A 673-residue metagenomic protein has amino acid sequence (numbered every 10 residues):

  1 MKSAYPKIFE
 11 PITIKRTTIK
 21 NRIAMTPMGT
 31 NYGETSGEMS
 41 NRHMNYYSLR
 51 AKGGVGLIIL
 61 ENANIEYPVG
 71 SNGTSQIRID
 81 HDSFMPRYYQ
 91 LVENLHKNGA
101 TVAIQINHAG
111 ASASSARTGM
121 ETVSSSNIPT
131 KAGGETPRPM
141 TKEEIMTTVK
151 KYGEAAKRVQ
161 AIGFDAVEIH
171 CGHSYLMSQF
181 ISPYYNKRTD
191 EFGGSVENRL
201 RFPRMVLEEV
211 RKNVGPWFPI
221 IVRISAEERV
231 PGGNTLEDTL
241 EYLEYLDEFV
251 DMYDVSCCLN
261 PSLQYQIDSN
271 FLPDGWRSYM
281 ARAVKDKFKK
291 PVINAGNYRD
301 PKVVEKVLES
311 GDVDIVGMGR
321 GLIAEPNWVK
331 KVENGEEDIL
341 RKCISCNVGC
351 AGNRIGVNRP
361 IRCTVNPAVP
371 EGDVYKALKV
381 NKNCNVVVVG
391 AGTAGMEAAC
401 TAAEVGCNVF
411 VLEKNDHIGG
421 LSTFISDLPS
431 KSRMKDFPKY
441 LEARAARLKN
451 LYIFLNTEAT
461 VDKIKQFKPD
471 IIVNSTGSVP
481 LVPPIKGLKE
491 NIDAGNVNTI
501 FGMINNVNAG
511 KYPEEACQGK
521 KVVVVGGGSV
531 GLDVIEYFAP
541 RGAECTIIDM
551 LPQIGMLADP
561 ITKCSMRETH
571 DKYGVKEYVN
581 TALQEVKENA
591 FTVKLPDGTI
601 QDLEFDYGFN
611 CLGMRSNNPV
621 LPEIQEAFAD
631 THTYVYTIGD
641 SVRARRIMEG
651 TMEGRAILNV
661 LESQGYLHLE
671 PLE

Functional and structural regions predicted by a protein language model:
M1-V389, T393, E397-E404, N408-V409 (+3 more regions): Flavin-dependent oxidoreductase catalytic cores
G37, S71-N72, E305-K306, V329-K330 (+7 more regions): Short amphipathic alpha-helical segments
Y253, V388-Y452, L481, G527-I561 (+2 more regions): Beta1-alpha1 glycine-rich phosphate/pyrophosphate-binding loop at the start of Rossmann-like nucleotide-binding domains
P291, R362, N408, N450-Y452 (+4 more regions): Conserved beta-strand segments of alpha/beta enzyme cores
V303, T460-K463, R646: Short acidic active-site motifs
N366-K379, I453, L481-R541, T631-R646: Glycine-rich dinucleotide-binding loop and its adjacent helix/turn
K435-L481, G495-K520, P540-E626: A Rossmann-like FAD-binding core segment of flavoenzymes
V534, A558, F628, I638-E673: A conserved FAD-binding loop/helix module that cradles the flavin
